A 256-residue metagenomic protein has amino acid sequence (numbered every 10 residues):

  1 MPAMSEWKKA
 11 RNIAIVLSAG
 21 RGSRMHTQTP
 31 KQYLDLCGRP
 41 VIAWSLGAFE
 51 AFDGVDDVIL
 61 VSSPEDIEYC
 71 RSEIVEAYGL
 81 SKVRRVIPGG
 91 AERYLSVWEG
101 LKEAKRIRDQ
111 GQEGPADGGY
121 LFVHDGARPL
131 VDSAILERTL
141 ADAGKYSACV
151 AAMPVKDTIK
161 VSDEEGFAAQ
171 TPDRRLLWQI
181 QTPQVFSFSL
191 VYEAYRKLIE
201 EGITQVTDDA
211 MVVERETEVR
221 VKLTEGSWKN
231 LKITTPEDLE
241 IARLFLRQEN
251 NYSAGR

Functional and structural regions predicted by a protein language model:
S5-W7, L177-R256: Conserved alpha/beta core of the MobA/IspD/sugar-nucleotide pyrophosphorylase nucleotidyltransferase superfamily
E6-C70: N-terminal glycine-rich phosphate-binding loop and ensuing alpha1 helix
I13, D56-I59, R85, F122 (+1 more regions): A structural signal for isolated positions on well-ordered beta-strands in alpha/beta enzyme cores
M25, F49, C70-I74, T139 (+2 more regions): Hydrophobic packing residues within well-ordered alpha-helices of enzyme cores
D35, L130, T171, V185 (+1 more regions): Short aromatic/basic micro-patch
F52-G54, E76-K82: Short helix-capping segments at alpha-helix termini
G79-A91: Conserved donor nucleotide-binding strand/loop of the catalytic core
A91-E164, Q181, F186: Conserved beta-loop-beta/alpha segment of the NTase-like Rossmann-fold superfamily that binds/positions NTPs
